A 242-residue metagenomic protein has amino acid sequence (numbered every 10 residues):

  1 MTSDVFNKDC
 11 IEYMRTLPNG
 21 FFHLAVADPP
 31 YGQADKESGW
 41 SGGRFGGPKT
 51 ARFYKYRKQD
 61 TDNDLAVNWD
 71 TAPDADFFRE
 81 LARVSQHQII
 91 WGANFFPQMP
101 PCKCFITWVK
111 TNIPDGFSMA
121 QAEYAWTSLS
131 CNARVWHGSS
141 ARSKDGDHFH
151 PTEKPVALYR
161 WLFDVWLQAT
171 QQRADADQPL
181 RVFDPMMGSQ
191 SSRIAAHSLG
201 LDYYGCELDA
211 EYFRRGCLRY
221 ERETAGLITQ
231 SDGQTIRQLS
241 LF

Functional and structural regions predicted by a protein language model:
M1-T2, A120: A short, polar/charged loop/turn motif at coil->beta-strand junctions and beta-hairpin connectors
T2-E12, Q230-S231: Conserved SAM-binding strand-loop segment of SAM-dependent methyltransferases
N7, N19, A72-A75: Structural motif corresponding to alpha-helix initiation and N-cap regions
I11-M14, F78-R79: Short hydrophobic/charged patches on amphipathic alpha-helices used for structural packing and interfaces
L17-A27, Y31-V67, A82-F242: Class I S-adenosyl-L-methionine
W69-L81: Active-site donor-binding segments of glycosyltransferases and PAPS-dependent sulfotransferases
